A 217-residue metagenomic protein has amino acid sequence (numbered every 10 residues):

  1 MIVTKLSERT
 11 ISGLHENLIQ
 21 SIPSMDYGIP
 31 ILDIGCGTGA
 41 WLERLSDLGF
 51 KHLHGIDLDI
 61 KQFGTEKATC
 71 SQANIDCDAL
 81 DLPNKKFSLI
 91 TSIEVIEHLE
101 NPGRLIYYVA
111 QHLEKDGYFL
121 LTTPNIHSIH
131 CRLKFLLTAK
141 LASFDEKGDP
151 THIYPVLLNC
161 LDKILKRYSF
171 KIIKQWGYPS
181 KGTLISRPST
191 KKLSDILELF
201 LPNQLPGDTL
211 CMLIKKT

Functional and structural regions predicted by a protein language model:
M1-K85, L89-I93, G103-I106, L121-T123 (+3 more regions): Conserved N-terminal segment of class I S-adenosyl-L-methionine
D26, E100, E114: Short conserved AdoMet
E94-H98: A short His-aromatic
E100-R104, C131: Short N-terminal helix/helix-N-cap motif within the alpha/beta-hydrolase-1
R104-Y118: A short glycine-rich, Lys/Arg-flanked "PGG" loop and its adjoining helix->strand segment in the class I
L120-A142: Conserved class I S-adenosyl-L-methionine
I153-Y168: Short alpha-helix
I214-T217: Active-site beta-strand termini and strand-to-loop segments that position acidic
